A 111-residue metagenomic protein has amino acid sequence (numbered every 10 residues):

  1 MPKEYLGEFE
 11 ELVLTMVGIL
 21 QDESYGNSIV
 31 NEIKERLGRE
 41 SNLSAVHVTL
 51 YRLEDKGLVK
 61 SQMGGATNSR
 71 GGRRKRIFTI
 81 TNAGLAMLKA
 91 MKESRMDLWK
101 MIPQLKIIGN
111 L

Functional and structural regions predicted by a protein language model:
M1-E4, G65-T67: Short beta-strand/turn micro-motifs at beta-sheet edges
E4-A45: N-terminal helix-turn-helix DNA-binding core of bacterial DNA-binding proteins
V46-V48, R52-L53: Basic amphipathic alpha-helical segments that dock to polyanions
K56-G71: Beta-hairpin "wing" of winged helix-turn-helix
R74: Exposed loop/turn and edge beta-strand positions of beta-sandwich/beta-sheet ligand-binding modules
I77: Σ70-family region 2.3-2.4 aromatic/basic alpha-helix that recognizes the −10 promoter and nucleates DNA melting
I80-G84: Accessory beta->alpha helical hairpin/"wing" motif in late/C-terminal subdomains of nucleic-acid enzymes
L85-L111: Amphipathic alpha-helical dimerization/coiled-coil segments that flank or bridge DNA-binding/regulatory modules
